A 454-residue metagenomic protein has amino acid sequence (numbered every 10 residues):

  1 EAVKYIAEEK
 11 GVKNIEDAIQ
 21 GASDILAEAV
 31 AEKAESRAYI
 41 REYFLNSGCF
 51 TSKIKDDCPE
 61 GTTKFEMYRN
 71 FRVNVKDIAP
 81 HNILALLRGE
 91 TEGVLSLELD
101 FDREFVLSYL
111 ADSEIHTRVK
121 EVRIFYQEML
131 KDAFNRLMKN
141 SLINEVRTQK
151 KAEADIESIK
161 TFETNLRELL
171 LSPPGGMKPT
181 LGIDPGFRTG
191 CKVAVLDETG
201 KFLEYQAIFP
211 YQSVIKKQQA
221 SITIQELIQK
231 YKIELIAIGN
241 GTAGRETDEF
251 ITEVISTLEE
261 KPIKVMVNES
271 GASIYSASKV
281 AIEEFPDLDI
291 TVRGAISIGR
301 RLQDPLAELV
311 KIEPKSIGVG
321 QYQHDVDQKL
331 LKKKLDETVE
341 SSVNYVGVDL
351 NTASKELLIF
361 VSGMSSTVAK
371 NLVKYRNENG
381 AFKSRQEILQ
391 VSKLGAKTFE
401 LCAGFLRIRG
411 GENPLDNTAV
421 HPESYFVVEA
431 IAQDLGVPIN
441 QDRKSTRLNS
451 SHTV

Functional and structural regions predicted by a protein language model:
E1-G182, R188-D287: Duplex nucleic acid-engaging cores and interfaces of nucleic-acid transaction enzymes
V12-Q20, A152-K160, G186, A237 (+9 more regions): Conserved phosphate/pyrophosphate-binding and hydrolysis machinery centered on Walker-type P-loop NTPases, extending
A18, A22, Y126, L142 (+21 more regions): Helical mechanochemical/support elements of P-loop NTPase systems and associated helical scaffolds
S96-E98, P179-G182, K192-V195, L203-E204 (+10 more regions): Structured core elements
E283-A381, E400-V427: Long, highly charged, low-complexity intrinsically disordered interaction regions that mediate electrostatic DNA/RNA
I431-S445: Extended, domain-scale alpha-helical bundle/helix-rich regions
L448-T453: Single conserved hydrophobic/aromatic residue that forms the stacking wall/gate of nucleotide- or nucleobase-binding
